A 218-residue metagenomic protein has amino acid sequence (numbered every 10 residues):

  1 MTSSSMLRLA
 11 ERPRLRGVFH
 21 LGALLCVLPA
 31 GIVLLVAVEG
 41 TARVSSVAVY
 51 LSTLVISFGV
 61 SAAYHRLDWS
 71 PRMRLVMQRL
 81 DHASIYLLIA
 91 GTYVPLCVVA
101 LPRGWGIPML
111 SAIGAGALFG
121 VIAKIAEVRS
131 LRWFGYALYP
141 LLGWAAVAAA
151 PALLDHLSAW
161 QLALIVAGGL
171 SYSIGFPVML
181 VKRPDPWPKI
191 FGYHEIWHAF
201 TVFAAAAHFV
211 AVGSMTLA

Functional and structural regions predicted by a protein language model:
M1-A218: Multi-pass alpha-helical transmembrane bundles in non-GPCR membrane proteins that perform intramembrane catalysis
